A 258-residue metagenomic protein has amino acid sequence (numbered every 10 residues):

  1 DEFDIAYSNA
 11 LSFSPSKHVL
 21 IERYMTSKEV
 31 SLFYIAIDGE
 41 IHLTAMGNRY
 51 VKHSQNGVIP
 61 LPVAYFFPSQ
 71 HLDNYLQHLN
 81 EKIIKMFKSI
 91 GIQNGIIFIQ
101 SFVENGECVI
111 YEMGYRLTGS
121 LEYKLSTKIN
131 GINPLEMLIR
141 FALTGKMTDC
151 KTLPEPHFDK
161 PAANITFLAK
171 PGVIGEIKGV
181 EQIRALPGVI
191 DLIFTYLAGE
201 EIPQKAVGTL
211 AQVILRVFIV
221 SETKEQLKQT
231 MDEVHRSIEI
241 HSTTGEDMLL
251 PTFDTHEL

Functional and structural regions predicted by a protein language model:
D1-A45: Rossmann-like NAD(P)H-binding beta-loop-alpha module
E2-S12, N74-K88, R140, E225-R236: Replace "anionic and nucleotidyl ligands
S8-P15, I37, V51-K52, K88-I92 (+4 more regions): Generic secondary-structure signature for well-ordered alpha-helical cores
I21, L43-M46, I110, L192 (+1 more regions): Generic preference for hydrophobic
E22, Q93-N105, C150, L249-D254: A short glycine-rich, hydrophobically flanked beta-strand micro-motif that places a catalytic Asp/Glu for divalent metal
R23-T26, Y34-I92, I96, V103 (+3 more regions): ATP-dependent carboxylate/phosphate-activation module, predominantly the ATP-grasp catalytic core and closely related
V103-V109, G208-A211: A short, glycine/Asx- and small/polar-enriched loop/turn that sits immediately N-terminal to a beta-strand
I139-L258: Peripheral (often C-terminal) accessory segments that flank ATP-dependent C-N-forming ligase machineries
